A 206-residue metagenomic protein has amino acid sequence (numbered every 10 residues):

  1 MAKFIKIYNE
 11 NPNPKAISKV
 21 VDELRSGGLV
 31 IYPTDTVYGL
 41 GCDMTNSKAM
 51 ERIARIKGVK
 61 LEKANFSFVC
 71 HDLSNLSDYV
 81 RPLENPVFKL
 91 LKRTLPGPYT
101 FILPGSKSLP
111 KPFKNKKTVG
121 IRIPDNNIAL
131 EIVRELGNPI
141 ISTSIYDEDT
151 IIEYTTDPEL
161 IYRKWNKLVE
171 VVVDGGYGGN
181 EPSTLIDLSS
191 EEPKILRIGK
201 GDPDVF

Functional and structural regions predicted by a protein language model:
M1-F206: Active-site-adjacent structural elements in enzyme catalytic cores
